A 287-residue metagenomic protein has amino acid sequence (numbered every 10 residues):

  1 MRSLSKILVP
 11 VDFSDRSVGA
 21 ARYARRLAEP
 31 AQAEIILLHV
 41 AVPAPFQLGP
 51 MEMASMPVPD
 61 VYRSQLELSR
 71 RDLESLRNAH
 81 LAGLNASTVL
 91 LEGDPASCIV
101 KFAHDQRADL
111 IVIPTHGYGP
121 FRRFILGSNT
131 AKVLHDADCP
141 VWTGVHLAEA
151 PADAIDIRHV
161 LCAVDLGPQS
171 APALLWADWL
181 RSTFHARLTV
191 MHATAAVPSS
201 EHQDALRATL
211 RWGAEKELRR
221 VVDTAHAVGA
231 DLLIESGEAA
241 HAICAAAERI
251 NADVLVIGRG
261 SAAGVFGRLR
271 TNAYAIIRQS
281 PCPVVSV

Functional and structural regions predicted by a protein language model:
M1-G19, Q47, L81-L84, L110-T115 (+2 more regions): Intrinsically disordered or low-complexity boundary/linker segments at protein termini and domain junctions
M1-S3, R16, Y23-R26, E67 (+4 more regions): Structural beta-alpha unit
R2-M56, D156-A208, V222-D223, D231: Small/aliphatic-rich secondary-structure junction motif
S3, R26, P30, S97-A150 (+1 more regions): Gly/Ser-rich helix-loop-strand patches that form or flank binding pockets for ribonucleotide-derived cofactors
A20, S69, A173, A214-E217 (+2 more regions): Hydrophobic alpha-helical membrane-association signature
R25, N78, A131, D178 (+2 more regions): Active-site phosphate/pyrophosphate- and oxyanion-stabilizing loops and adjacent acidic/basic residues in soluble
I36-L38, S87-L91, W142, T189-M191 (+2 more regions): General small-molecule cofactor/ligand-binding pocket signal
M56-R71, A205-K216: A short acidic, glycine-rich active-site loop that binds or catalyzes chemistry on phosphate/adenosine moieties
